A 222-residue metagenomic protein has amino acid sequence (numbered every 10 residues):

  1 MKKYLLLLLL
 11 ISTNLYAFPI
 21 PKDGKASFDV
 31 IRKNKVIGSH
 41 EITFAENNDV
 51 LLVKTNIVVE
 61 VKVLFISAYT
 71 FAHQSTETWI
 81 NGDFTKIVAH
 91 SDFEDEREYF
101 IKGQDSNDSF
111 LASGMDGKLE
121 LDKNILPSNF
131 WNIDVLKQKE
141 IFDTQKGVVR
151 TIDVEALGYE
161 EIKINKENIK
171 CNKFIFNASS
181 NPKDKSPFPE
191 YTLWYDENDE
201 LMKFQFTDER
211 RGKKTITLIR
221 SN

Functional and structural regions predicted by a protein language model:
Y4-T13: Sec-dependent N-terminal signal peptides
L6, E120-L121, D184: Alpha-helical interaction segments
L6-L7, N81, D108: Short amphipathic alpha-helical "recognition" segments used for binding
N14-Y16, D122: Residue-level detector of alpha-helical hydrophobic segments embedded in or interacting with membranes
F18-D105, D134-N222: Acidic, serine/threonine-rich low-complexity disordered tracts
N107-L126: Acidic/charged, solvent-exposed loop-and-adjacent secondary-structure segments enriched in E/D, K/R, S/T, and G/P
D122-E140: Beta-strand/loop-rich accessory regions of lumenal/periplasmic or secreted enzymes, predominantly carbohydrate-active
